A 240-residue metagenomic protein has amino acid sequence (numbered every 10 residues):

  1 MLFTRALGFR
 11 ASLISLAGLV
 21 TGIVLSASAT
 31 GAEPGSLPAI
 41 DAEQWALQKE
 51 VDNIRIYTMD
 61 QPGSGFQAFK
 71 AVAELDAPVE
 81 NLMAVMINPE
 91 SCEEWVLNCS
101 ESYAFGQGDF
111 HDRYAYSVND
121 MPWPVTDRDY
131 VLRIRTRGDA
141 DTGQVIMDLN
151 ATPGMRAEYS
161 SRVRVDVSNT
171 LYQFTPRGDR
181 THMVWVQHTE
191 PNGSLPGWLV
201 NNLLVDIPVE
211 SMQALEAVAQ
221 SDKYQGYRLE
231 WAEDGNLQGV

Functional and structural regions predicted by a protein language model:
M1-L2, G8, A68, G226: Intrinsic disorder/low-structure terminal segments
L2-G18: Bacterial N-terminal signal peptides that target proteins for export
V24-A29: N-terminal signal peptide c-region/cleavage motif recognized by signal peptidases
A32-V240: Eukaryotic helix-grip
